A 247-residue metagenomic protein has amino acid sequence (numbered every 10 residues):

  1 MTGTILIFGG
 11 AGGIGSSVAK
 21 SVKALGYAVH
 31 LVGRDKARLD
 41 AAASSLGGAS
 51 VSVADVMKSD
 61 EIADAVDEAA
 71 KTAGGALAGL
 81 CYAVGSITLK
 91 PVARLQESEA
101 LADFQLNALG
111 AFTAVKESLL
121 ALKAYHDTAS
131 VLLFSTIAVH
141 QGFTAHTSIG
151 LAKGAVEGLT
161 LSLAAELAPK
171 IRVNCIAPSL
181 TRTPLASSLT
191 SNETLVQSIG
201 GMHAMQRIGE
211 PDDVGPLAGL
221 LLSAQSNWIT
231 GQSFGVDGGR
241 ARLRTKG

Functional and structural regions predicted by a protein language model:
A11-G12: Conserved glycine-rich cofactor-binding loop
P91-V92, Q96-F104, V196-I199: Substrate-binding pocket helix/loop in short-chain dehydrogenase/reductase
K123, D127-A155, T160-A168, L180-T181: Catalytic loop of short-chain dehydrogenase/reductase
A168-R172, I229-G231: Short, small/polar-rich loop/turn modules that mediate ligand/substrate recognition or access, typified
A177-S188: Short, flexible catalytic-loop segment of classical short-chain dehydrogenase/reductase
H203-V214: A conserved structural motif in NAD(P)-dependent oxidoreductases
T230-G247: Short C-terminal tail/terminal secondary-structure segment of NAD(P)H-dependent dehydrogenase/reductase domains
